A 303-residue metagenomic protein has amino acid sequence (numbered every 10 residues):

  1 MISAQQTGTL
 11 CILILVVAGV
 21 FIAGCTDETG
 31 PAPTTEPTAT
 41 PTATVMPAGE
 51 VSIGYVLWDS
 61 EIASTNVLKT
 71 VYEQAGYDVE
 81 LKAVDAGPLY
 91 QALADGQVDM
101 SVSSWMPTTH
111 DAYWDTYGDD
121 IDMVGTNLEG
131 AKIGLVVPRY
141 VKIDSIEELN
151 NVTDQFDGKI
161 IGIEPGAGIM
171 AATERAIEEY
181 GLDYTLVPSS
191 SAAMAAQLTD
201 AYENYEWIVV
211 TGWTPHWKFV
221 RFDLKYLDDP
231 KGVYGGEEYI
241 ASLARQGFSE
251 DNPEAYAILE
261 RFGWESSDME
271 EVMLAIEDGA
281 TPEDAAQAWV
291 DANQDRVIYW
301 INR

Functional and structural regions predicted by a protein language model:
M1-T44: Secretory targeting signatures
V45-S60, Y77-K82, D157-I161, L259: Short, well-ordered beta-strand elements
V56-D59, E80-A92, L186-Q197: Short helix-initiation/N-cap motifs at beta->coil->alpha
T65, D85-D119, A196-Q197, W217-F222: Pocket-flanking alpha-helical
V67-G76, N151-V187, D291: Ligand-binding cleft/hinge of the Venus flytrap
V98-V102, P165-K231: Ligand-binding pocket segment of bilobal, Venus flytrap-like solute-binding proteins
D119-G166: A conserved helix-loop-strand patch within extracytoplasmic ligand-binding domains of the periplasmic binding
K132-K142, E238-N252: A bilobed periplasmic-binding-protein/Venus flytrap-type ligand-binding module shared by bacterial periplasmic
